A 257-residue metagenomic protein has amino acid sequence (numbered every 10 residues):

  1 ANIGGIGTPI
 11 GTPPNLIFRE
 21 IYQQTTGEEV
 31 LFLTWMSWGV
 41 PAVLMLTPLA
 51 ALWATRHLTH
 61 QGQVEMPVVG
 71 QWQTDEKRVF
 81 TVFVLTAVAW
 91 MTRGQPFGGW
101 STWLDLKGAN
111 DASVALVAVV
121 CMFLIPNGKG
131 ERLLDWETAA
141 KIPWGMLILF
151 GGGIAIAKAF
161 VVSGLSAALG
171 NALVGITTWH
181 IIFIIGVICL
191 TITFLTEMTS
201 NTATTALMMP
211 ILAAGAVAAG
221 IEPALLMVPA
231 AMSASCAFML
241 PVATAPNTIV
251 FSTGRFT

Functional and structural regions predicted by a protein language model:
A1-G5, M36-L44, G108, A155 (+4 more regions): Transmembrane helix-bundle signature of multi-pass membrane transporters/permeases
G4-P14, K158-L165, F194-L207, C236-A245: Short helix-coil transition sites and intra-membrane helix breaks within transmembrane domains of multi-pass
G7-T25, R56, L169-N171, A203-G215 (+2 more regions): Re-entrant/interfacial helical elements at transmembrane boundaries that shape and gate the permeation pathway
P9-T12, T177-G215, A219, P223-A224 (+1 more regions): Hydrophobic alpha-helical transmembrane segments of multi-pass integral membrane proteins, predominantly secondary
Q24-T26, T34-N171, C189: Hydrophobic transmembrane alpha-helices of multi-pass small-molecule transporters
G27-W38, I182, G220-L226, T253-T257: Membrane-interface alpha-helices at helix entry/exit sites of multi-pass transporters
G39-L46, N110-V119, N171-I184, P223-L240: Structural signature of hydrophobic alpha-helical transmembrane segments
